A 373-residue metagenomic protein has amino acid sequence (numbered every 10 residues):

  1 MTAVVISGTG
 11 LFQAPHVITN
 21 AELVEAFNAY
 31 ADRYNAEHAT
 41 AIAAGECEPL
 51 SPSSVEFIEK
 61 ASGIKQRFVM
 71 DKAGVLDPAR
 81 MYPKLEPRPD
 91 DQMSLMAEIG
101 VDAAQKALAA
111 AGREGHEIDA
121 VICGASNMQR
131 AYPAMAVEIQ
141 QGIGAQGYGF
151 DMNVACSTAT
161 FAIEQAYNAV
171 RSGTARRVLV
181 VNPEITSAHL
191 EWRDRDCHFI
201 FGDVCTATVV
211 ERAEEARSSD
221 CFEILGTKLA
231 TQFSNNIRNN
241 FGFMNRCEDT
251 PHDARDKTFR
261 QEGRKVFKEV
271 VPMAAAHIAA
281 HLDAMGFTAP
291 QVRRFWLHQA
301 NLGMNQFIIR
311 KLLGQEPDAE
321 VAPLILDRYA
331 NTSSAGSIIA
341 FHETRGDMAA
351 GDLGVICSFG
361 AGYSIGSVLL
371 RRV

Functional and structural regions predicted by a protein language model:
M1-M93, D194-K268, P272, A276 (+1 more regions): Condensing-enzyme catalytic core mediating Claisen C-C bond formation in acyl metabolism
I6, L50, S54-V154, A284-N305: Conserved beta-ketoacyl condensing-enzyme motif
I6-G8, I58, A107, V121 (+7 more regions): Buried hydrophobic positions in well-ordered alpha/beta secondary-structure cores of metabolic enzymes
S7, G124, N153, V178-E184 (+2 more regions): Short beta-strand segments
V17-I18, Y132-M135, I163-E164, H189-R195 (+2 more regions): Short acidic, glycine/serine/threonine-rich loops at helix termini
D71, D91, A107, T250-L326: A contiguous, well-structured pocket-lining segment that forms one wall/lid of small-molecule binding clefts in soluble
A97, V101, N127-Q129, Q141-Y148 (+4 more regions): Claisen-condensing/thiolase-fold acyl-transfer catalytic domains that form or cleave C-C bonds in fatty acid
T174-C205: Flexible, glycine-rich active-site loops centered on histidine and acidic residues that chelate a metal or position
